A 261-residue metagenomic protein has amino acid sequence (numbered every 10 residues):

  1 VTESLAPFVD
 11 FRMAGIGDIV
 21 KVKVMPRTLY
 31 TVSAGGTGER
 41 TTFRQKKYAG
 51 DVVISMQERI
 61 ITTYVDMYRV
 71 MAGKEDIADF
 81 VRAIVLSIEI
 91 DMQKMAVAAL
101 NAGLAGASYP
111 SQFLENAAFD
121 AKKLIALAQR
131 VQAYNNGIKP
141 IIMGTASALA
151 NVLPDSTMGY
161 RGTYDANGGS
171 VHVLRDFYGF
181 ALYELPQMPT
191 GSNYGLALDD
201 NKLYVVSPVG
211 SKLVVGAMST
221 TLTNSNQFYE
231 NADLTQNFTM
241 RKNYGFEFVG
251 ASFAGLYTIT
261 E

Functional and structural regions predicted by a protein language model:
V1-R59: Assembly/oligomerization interface modules of large self-assembling protein complexes
T2-F8, K94, S108-L114, Q227-N231: Short glycine-rich, low-complexity/disordered patches
E58-N135: Alpha-helical scaffold segments that mediate packing/assembly in large oligomeric complexes
M67, A146-A148, K242: Short, flexible loop/turn elements at secondary-structure junctions
I90, K94, A148-A150, Y244: Short loop/turn segments at secondary-structure transitions that flank enzyme active sites
A105-Y178: Extended, solvent-exposed, turn-rich assembly/linker loops in the middle of proteins
M158-E261: Sequence/fold signature of self-assembling virion shell proteins
